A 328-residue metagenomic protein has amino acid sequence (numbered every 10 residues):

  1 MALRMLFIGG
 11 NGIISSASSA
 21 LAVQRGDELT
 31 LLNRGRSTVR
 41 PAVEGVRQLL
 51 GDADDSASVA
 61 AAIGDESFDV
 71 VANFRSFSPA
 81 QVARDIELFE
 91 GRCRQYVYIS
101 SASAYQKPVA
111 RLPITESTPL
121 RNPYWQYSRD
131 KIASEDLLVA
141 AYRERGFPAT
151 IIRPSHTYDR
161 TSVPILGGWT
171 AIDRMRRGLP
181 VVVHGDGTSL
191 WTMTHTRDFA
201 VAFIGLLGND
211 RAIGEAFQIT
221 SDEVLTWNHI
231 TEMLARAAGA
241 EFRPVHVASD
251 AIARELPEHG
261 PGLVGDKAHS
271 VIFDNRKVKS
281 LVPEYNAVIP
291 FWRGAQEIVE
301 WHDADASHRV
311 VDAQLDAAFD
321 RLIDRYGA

Functional and structural regions predicted by a protein language model:
M5-R25: N-terminal Rossmann NAD(P)H-binding glycine-rich loop of SDR-like oxidoreductase domains
E44-D55, R75-S76: Rossmann-fold cofactor-recognition segment
G64-P113, R129-L137: NAD(P)-cofactor binding segment of oxidoreductase domains
S101-W125, A140-R145, S162: Active-site "gating" loop of Rossmann-like NAD(P)-dependent oxidoreductase/epimerase domains
L112-D136, I165-W169, T192-M193, V224 (+1 more regions): Short-chain dehydrogenase/reductase
E135-T161: Conserved beta-loop-beta element that borders a ligand/cofactor-binding pocket
I165-A171, H184-L207, G214-E215, H229: Substrate-positioning beta->alpha
G205, N209-V264, N275, S280-L281 (+4 more regions): Mid/C-terminal beta-alpha module of Rossmann-like enzyme folds, strongest in SDR-family dehydrogenases/epimerases
